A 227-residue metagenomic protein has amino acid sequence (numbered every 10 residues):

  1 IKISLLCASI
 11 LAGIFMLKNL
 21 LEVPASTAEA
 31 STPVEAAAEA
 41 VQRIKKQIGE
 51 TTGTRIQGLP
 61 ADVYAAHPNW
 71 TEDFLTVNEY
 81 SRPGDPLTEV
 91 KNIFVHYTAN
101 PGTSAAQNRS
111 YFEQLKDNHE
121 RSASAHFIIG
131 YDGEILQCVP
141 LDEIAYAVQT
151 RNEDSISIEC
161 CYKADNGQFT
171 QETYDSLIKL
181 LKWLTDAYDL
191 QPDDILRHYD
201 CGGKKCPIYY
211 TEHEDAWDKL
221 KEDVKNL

Functional and structural regions predicted by a protein language model:
I1-I3, I14-H67, A164-L227: Basic/polar, cationic surfaces and motifs that engage anionic cell-wall and phosphate/carboxylate ligands
I1-V148: N-terminal catalytic cores of peptidoglycan-degrading enzymes
T88, E120, R151, N166-Y174: Solvent-exposed, acidic/flexible segments
F94, S157-E159, L196: Soluble periplasmic/extracytoplasmic beta-strand elements of cell-envelope proteins
A99, R151, I156-D165: Cell-envelope and extracellular/periplasmic
N108-S110, D142, T150-E153, Q171-E172 (+1 more regions): Surface-exposed beta-strand edges and their flanking turn/coil or helix-capping segments
